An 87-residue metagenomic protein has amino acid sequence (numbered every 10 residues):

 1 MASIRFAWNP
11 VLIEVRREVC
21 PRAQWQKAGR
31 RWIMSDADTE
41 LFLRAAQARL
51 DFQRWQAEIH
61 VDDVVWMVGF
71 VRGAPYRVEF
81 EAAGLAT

Functional and structural regions predicted by a protein language model:
M1-T87: Accessory DNA-engaging acidic/polar modules
